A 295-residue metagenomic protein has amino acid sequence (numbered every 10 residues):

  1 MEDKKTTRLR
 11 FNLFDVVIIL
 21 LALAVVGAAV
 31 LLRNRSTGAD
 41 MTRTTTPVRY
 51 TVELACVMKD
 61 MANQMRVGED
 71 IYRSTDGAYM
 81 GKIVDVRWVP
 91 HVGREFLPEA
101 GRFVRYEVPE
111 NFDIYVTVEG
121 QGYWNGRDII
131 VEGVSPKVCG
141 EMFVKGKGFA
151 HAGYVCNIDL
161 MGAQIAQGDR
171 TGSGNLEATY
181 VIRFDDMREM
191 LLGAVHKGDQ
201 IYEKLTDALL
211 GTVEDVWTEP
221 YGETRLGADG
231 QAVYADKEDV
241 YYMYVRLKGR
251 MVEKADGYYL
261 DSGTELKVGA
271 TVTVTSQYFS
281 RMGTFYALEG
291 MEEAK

Functional and structural regions predicted by a protein language model:
E2-K295: Beta-strand/loop-dominated core regions that host nucleotide or nucleotide-derived cofactor-binding catalytic loops
